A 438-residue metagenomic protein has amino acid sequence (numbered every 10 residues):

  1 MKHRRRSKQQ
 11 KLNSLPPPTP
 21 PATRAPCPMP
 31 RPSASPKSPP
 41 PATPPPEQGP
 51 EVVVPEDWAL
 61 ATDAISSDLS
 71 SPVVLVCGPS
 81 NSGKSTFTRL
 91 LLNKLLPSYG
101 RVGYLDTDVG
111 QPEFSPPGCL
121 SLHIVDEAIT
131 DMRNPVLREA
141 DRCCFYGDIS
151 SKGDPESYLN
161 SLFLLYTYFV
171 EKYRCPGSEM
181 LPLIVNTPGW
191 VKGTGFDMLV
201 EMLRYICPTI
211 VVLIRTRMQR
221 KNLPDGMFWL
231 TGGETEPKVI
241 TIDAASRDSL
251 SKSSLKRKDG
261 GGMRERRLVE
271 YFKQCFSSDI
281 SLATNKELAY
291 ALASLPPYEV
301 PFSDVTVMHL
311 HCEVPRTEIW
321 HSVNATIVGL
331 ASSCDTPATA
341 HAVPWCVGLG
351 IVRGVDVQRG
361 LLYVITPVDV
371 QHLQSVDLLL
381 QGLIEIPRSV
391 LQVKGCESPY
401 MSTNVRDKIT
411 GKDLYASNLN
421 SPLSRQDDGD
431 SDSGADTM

Functional and structural regions predicted by a protein language model:
M1-P72, V76, L90, K94 (+3 more regions): Preference for solvent-exposed, low-hydrophobicity sequence contexts
V53-E56, A61, L69-V74, G103-L183 (+1 more regions): Nucleotide-state-sensitive switch-loop elements of NTP-binding domains
D63-A64, L91-K94, L164-K172, E201-M202: A generic secondary-structure signal
S80: The conserved Walker
G83: Conserved glycine(s) of the Walker
T86: Conserved Walker
S98, G118, I206-C207, T235: Short, structured coil segments at secondary-structure junctions
E171-G233: Phosphate/Mg2+-binding loops and adjacent switch elements in nucleotide/diphosphate-handling enzyme cores
